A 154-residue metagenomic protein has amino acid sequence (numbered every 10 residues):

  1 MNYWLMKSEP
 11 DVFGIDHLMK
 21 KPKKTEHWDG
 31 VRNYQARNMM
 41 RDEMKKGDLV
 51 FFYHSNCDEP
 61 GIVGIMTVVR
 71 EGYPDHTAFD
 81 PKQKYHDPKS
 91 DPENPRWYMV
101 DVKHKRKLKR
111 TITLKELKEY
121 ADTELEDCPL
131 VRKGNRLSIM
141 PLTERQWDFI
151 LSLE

Functional and structural regions predicted by a protein language model:
M1-K46, Q146-W147, E154: Compositionally biased, charged N-terminal/linker segments
H17-L18, A78-F79, T113-K115, I150-L153: A short secondary-structure junction signal
M44-K45, P60-I62: Short glycine/proline-enriched turns and hinge-like loops at secondary-structure junctions
Y53-P60: Short, charged beta-turn/beta-strand-edge "cap" motif at the junction between a beta-strand and an adjacent loop
G64-L137: Aromatic- and Lys/Arg-enriched surface recognition patch
